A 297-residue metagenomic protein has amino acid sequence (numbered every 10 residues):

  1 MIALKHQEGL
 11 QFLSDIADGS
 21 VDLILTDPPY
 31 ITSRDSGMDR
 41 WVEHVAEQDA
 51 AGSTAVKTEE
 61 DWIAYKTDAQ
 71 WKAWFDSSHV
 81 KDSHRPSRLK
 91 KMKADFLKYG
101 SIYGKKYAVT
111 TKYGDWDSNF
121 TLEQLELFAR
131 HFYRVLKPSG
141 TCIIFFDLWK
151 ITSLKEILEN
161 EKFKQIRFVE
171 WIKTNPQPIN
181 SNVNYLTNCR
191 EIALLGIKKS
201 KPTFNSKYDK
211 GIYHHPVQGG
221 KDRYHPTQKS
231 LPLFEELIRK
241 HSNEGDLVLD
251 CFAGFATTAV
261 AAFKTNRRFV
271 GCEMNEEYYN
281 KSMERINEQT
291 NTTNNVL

Functional and structural regions predicted by a protein language model:
M1-Q177, G196-K199, N205-L297: S-adenosyl-L-methionine-dependent nucleic acid methyltransferase catalytic domains
I179-T187: Short, surface-exposed amphipathic charged segments that create phosphate/polyanion-binding patches used for binding
T187-K201: Conserved beta strand-loop-helix elements of the APE1-like EEP
